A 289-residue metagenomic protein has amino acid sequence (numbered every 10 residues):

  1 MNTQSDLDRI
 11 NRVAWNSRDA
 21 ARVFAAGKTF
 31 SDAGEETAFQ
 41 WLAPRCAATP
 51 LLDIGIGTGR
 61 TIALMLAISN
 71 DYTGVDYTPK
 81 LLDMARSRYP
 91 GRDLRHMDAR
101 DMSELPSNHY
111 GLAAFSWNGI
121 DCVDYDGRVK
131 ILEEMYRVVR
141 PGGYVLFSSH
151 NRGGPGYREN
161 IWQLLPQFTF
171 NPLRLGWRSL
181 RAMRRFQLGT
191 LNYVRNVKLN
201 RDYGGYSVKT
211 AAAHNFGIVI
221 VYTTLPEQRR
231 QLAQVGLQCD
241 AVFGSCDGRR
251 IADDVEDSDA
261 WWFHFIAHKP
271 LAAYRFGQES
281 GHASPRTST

Functional and structural regions predicted by a protein language model:
M1-C46: Conserved class I S-adenosyl-L-methionine
A48-G57: Conserved class I S-adenosyl-L-methionine
T58-M102: Class I SAM-dependent methyltransferase SAM/SAH-binding core
S103-A113: A short acidic, Gly/Pro-enriched loop at the edge of an enzyme's catalytic core that lines a small-molecule cofactor
V129-P141: A short glycine-rich, Lys/Arg-flanked "PGG" loop and its adjoining helix->strand segment in the class I
Y144-F186: Conserved class I S-adenosyl-L-methionine
V219-G236: Short alpha-helix
L237, A252-G281, P285: Core SAM-dependent methyltransferase catalytic element
